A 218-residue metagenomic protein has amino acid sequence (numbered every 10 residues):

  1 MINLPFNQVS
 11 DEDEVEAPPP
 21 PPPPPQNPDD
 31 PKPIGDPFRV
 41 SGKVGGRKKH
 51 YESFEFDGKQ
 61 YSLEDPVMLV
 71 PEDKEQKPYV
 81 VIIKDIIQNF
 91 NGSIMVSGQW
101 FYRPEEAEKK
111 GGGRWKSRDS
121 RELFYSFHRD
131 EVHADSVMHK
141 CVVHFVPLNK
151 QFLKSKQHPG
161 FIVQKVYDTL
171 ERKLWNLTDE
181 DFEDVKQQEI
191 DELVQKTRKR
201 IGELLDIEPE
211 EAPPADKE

Functional and structural regions predicted by a protein language model:
I2-G58, G92-K217: Epigenetic mark-reader domains in eukaryotic nuclear proteins
E64-P66, E75-Q88, S97: Short beta-strand-centered aromatic/proline hotspots
